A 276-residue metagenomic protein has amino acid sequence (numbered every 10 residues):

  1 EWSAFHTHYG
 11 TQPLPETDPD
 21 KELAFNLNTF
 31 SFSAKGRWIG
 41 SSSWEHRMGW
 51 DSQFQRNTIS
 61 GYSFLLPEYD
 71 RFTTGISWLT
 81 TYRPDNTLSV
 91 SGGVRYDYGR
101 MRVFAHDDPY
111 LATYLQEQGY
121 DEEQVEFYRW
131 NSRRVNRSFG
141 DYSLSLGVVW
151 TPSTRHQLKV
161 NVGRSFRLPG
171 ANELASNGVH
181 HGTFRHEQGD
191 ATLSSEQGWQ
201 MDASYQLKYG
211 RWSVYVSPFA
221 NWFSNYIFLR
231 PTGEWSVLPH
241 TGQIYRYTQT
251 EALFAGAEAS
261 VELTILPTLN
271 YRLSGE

Functional and structural regions predicted by a protein language model:
E1-Q55, S213-Y215: Outer-membrane beta-barrel domain signature, strongest for Gram-negative TonB-dependent receptors and also present
S41-R47, D51-Q53, G61-F223, P267-T268: Structural signature of Gram-negative outer-membrane beta-barrels, strongest in the C-terminal barrel of TonB-dependent
F219-F223, H240-E276: Gram-negative outer-membrane beta-barrel transporters
L229-P231: Glycine-rich phosphate/pyrophosphate-binding loop and adjacent beta-alpha nucleotide/cofactor-binding cores
G233-H240: Flexible glycine-rich, low-complexity coil/linker segments exposed to the extracellular/periplasmic environment
